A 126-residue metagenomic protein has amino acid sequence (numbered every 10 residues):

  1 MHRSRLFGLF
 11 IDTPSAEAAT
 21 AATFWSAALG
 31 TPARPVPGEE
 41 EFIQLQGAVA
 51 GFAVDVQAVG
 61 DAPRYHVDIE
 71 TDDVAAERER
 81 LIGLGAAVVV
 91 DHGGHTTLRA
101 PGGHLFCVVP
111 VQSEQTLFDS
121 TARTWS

Functional and structural regions predicted by a protein language model:
M1-A22, Y65, I69, Q112-S126: N-terminal beta-strand motif that seeds the catalytic metal site of vicinal oxygen chelate
M1-G51, A76-E79, V89: Core segments of cupin and vicinal oxygen chelate
S15, A62, V67-L105: Vicinal oxygen chelate
P37-G38, G93-G94, Q115: Proline- and acidic/polar-enriched loop/turn elements at helix boundaries
L45-V49, L98-P101, V111: Active-site beta-strand termini and strand-to-loop segments that position acidic
G51-V59, D68, Q115: Conserved, structured core segments of small domains
V54-D55, L105-V109: Conserved beta-strand in the GNAT
